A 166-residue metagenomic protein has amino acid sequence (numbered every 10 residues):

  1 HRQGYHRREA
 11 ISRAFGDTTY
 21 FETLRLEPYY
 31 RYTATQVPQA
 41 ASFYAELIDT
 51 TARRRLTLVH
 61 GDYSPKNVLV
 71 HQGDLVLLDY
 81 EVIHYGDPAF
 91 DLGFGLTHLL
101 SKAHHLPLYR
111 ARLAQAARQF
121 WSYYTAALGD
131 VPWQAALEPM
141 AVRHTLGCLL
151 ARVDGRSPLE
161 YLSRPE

Functional and structural regions predicted by a protein language model:
H1-A41, R54-L56, V82-Y85, A135-H144: A cross-family kinase active-site recognition segment
H1-G4, E160-E166: Short, intrinsically disordered, charge-balanced linker/junction segments flanking boundaries in proteins
H6-I11, S64-K66, V82-I83, S101-K102 (+1 more regions): Short, solvent-exposed loop/turn segments at secondary-structure junctions
T33-F43, A111-F120, P165-E166: Extended, well-ordered alpha-helical scaffold segments
A45-F90: Active-site acidic catalytic loop and adjacent metal/ATP-binding pocket of ATP-dependent phosphoryl transfer enzymes
A89-V131, T145-S163: Active-site activation/catalytic loop segments of kinase-like enzymes and analogous catalytic loops in related
